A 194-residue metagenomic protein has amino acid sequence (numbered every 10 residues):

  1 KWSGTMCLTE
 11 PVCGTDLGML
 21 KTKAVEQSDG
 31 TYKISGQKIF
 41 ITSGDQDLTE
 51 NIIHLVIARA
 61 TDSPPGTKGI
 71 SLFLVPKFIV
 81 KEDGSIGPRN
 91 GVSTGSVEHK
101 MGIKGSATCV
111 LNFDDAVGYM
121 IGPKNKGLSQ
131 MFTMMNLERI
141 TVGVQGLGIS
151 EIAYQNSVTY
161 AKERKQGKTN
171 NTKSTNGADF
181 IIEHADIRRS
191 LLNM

Functional and structural regions predicted by a protein language model:
K1-Y32, I39-F40, H184-M194: Gly/Pro-rich turn-and-neighbor structural signature
W2-E10, S71-L72, R164-S174: Core alpha/beta catalytic barrel or barrel-like domain that forms the active/cofactor pocket in diverse metabolic
S3-T5, G30-Y32, I53-L55, G69-F73 (+6 more regions): Beta-sheet entry/capping signal
V12-T15, D45-D47, P64, K100-S106: Short Gly/Pro-enriched turn/cap motifs at secondary-structure boundaries
D16-L17, Q27-S28, N112, I140-M194: Alpha-helical interface subdomain recognition
G18-V25, I57, L111, D115: Short beta-strand elements
T31, S35-R89: A short core secondary-structure module
F40-T42, I79-G95, K100, A107-E138 (+1 more regions): A glycine-rich, basic-preceded beta-loop-alpha segment at the flavin cofactor/substrate interface of flavin-utilizing
